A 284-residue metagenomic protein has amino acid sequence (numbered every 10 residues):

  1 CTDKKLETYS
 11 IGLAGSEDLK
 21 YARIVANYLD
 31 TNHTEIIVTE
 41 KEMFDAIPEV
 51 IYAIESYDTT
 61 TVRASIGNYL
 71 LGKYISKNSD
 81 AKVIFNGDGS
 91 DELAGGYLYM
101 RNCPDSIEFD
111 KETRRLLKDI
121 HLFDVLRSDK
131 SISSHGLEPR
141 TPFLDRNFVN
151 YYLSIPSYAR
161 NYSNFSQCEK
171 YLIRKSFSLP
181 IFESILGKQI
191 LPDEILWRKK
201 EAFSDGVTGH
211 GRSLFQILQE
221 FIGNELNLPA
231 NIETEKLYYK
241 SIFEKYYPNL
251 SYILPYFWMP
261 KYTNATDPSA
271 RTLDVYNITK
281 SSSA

Functional and structural regions predicted by a protein language model:
C1-P180, F203-G211, F215-E220, N227-I232 (+1 more regions): ATP-dependent adenylate-handling active sites, centered on carboxylate activation for C-N bond formation
D193-D205: The conserved 3'-phosphoadenosine-5'-phosphosulfate
